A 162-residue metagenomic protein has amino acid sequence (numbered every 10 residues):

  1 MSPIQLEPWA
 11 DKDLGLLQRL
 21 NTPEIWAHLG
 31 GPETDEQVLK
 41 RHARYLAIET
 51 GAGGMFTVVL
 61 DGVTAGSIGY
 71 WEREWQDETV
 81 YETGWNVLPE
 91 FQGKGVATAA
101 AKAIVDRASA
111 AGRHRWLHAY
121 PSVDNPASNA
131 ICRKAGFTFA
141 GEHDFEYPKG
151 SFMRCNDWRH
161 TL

Functional and structural regions predicted by a protein language model:
M1-P23, M55-L162: Acyl-donor (CoA/ACP) binding surface of acyl/acetyltransferases
I25-R44: Conserved GNAT-fold acetyl-CoA-binding loop/helix
A27, I48, E142-H143: Generic macromolecular interface patches on structured domains
R44-Y45, R107: A generic secondary-structure signal
L46-A52: Short loop/turn motifs at secondary-structure junctions and domain boundaries
